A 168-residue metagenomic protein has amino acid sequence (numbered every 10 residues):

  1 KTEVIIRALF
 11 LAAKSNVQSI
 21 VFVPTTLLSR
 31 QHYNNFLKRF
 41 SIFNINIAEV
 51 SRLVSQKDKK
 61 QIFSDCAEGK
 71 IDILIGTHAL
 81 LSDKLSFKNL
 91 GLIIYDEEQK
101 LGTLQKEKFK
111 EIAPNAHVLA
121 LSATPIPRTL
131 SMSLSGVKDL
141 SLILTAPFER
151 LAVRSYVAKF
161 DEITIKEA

Functional and structural regions predicted by a protein language model:
K1-A168: Inter-lobe coupling/hinge segments of SF2-like helicase ATPases
